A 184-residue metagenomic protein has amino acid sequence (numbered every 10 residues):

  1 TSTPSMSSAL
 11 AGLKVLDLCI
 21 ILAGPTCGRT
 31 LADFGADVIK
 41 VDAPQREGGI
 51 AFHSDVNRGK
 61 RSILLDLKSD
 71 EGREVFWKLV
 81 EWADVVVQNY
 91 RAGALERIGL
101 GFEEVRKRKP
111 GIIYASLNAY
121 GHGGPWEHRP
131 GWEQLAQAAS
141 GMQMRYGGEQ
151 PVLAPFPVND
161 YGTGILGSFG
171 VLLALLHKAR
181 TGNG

Functional and structural regions predicted by a protein language model:
T1-S7: Glycine/serine-rich phosphate-binding loop and adjoining beta1-alpha1 elements at the start of nucleotide-handling
S7-E47: Conserved small-residue-rich beta-alpha loop and adjacent elements that most often cradle the phosphate/pyrophosphate
K14, D37-V38, V85-V86, G111 (+1 more regions): Residue-level detector of anion-binding/catalytic polar loops
L16, I39, I63, I113-A115: Hydrophobic/aromatic beta-strand patches that form the interior of the parallel beta-sheet core in alpha/beta enzyme
L16, R61-K107: A structured beta-alpha segment of the ubiquitous adenosine-cofactor-binding alpha/beta core
P25-R29, I50-S54, S168, L172: Hydrophobic alpha-helical segments in the ANL/AMP-binding
T30, I98-G184: Active-site-adjacent "lid/gating" segments in soluble enzymes
D33-A36, K40-L67, E71: Glycine-rich phosphate-binding loop and adjoining beta1-alpha1-beta2 segment of Rossmann-like nucleotide-binding folds
